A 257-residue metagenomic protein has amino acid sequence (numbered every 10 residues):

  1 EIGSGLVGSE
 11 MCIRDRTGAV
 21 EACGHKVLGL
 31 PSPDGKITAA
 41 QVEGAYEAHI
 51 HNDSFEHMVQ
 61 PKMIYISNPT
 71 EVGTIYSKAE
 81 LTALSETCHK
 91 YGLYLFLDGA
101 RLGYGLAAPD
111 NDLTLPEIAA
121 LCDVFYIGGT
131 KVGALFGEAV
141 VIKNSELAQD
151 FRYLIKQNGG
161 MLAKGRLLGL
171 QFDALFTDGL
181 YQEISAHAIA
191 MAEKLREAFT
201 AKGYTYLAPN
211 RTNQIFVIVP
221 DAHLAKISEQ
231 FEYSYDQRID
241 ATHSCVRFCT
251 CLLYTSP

Functional and structural regions predicted by a protein language model:
E1-G8, I13, Y254-P257: Single conserved hydrophobic/aromatic residue that forms the stacking wall/gate of nucleotide- or nucleobase-binding
S9-H25: Substrate-binding/gating loop at the entrance of the active-site cleft, primarily in PLP-dependent aminotransferase-like
D15, H25-K62, I66-P69, Y76-A83: PLP-dependent aminotransferase-class I/II
V27, L95-F96, Y206: Hydrophobic beta-strand scaffold residues
Q60-T70, I75, L113-T212: Active-site C-terminal subdomain of aminotransferase-like
Y76-A108: Catalytic PLP-binding core of fold-type I/II PLP enzymes
E193-S256: Conserved C-terminal alpha-helix-loop-beta "cap" of PLP-dependent enzymes that closes/shapes the active-site mouth
